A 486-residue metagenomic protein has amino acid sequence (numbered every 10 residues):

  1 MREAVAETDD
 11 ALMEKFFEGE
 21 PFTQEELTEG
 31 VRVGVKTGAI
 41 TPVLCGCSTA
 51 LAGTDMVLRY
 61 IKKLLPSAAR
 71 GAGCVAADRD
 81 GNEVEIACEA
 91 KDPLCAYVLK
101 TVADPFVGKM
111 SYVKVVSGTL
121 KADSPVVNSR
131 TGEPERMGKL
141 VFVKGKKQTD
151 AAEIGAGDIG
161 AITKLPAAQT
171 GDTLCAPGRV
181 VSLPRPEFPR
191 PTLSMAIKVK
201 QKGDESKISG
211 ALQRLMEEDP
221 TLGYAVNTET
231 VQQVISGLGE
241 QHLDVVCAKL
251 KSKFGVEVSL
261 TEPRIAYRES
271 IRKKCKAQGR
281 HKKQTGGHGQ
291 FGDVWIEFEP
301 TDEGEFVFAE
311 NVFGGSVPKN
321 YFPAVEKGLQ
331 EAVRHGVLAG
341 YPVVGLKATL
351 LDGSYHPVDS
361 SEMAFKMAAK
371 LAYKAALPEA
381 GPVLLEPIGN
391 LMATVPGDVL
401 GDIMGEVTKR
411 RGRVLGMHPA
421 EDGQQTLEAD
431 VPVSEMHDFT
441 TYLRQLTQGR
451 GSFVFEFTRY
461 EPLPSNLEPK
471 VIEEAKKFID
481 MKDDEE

Functional and structural regions predicted by a protein language model:
M1-E486: Structural and coupling elements of P-loop NTPases
